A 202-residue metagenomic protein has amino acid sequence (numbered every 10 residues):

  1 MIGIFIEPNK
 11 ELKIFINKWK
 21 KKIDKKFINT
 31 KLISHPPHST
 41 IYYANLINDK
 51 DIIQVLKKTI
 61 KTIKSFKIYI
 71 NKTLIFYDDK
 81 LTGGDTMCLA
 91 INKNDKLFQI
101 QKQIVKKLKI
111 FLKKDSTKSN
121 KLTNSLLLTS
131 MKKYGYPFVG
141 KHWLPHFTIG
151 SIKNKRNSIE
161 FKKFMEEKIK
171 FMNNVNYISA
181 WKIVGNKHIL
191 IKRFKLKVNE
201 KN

Functional and structural regions predicted by a protein language model:
M1-I70, I75-D78, N94-N174, I189-N202: Basic, often amphipathic N-terminal segments
Y77-D79, K182-I183: Short, low-complexity Ser/Thr-rich regulatory SLiMs
K80-G84: Short, basic/glycine-rich phosphate-binding loops at helix/coil junctions that contact nucleotide phosphates
T86-N94: Short histidine-centered catalytic/ligand-binding loop motif
Q101, A180-I183: Interaction-mediating elements
Y177: Extracellular glycan/ECM-engagement signal in secreted proteins
G185-K187: Detector for glycine-centered tight turns/loop "hinges" at secondary-structure junctions
